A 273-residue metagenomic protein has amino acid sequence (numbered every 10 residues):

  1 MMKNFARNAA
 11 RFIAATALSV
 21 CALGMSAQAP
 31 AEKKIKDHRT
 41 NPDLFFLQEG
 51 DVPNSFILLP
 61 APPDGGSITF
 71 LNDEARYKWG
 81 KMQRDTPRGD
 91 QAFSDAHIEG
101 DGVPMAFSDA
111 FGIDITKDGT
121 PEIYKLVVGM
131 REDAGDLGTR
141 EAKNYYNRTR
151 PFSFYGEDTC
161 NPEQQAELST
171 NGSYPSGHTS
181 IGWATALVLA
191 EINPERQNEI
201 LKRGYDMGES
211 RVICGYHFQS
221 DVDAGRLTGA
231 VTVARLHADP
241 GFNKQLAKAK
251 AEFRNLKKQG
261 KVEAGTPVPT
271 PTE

Functional and structural regions predicted by a protein language model:
M2-A14: Bacterial N-terminal signal peptides that target proteins for export
T16-V20: Alpha-helical transmembrane segments
A29-C214, R235-A238, Q245, L256 (+1 more regions): Hydrophobic alpha-helical bundle signature of multipass membrane enzymes
K248-E273: Primarily interfacial, aromatic-capped hydrophobic alpha-helices that serve as membrane anchors
